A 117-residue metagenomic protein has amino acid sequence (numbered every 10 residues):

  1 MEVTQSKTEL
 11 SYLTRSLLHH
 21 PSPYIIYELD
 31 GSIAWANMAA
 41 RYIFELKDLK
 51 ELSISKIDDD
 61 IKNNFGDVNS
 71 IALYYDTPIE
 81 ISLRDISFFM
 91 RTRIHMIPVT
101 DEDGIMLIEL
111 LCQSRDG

Functional and structural regions predicted by a protein language model:
M1-Q5, S114-G117: Polar low-complexity intrinsically disordered regions
E2-R41: Sensory modules in modular signal-transduction proteins
Y12-T14, H20, I33, L46 (+3 more regions): Aromatic-enriched hydrophobic runs in primary sequence
A39-I43, K50-G117: Sensory/regulatory domains in signal-transduction proteins
